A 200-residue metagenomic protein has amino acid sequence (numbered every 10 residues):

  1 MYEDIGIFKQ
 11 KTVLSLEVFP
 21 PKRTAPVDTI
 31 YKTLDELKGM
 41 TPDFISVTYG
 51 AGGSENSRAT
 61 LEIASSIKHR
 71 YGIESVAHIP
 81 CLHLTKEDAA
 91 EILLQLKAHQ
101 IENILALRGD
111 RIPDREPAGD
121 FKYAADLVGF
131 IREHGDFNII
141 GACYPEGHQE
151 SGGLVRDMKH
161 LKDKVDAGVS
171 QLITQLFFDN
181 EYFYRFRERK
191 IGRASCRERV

Functional and structural regions predicted by a protein language model:
M1-L16, R23-T24: N-terminal amphipathic alpha-helix/helix-capping segment at the start of soluble metabolic enzymes
Y2-E3, V27-D35, G53-I73: Glycine-rich, positively charged N-terminal anion/phosphate-binding segment
T12-P20, D43-V47, S75-I79, I104-A106 (+4 more regions): Hydrophobic faces of well-ordered beta-strands that scaffold small-molecule active sites in alpha/beta enzyme cores
T24-L37, K86-L94, G152-D163: Short, acidic/polar
K38, K97, V165-D166, I191: Non-catalytic positions within long, well-ordered alpha-helices that form the structural scaffold/packing of enzyme
P42-I63, G109-G119, Q171-K190: Glycine-rich, proline-tolerant flexible connector loops at the mouths of alpha/beta enzymes
C81-Q95, A118-K122: Glycine-rich anion/phosphate-binding loops
K190-V200: Residue-level detector of conserved catalytic or cofactor/ligand-binding positions in enzyme active sites
